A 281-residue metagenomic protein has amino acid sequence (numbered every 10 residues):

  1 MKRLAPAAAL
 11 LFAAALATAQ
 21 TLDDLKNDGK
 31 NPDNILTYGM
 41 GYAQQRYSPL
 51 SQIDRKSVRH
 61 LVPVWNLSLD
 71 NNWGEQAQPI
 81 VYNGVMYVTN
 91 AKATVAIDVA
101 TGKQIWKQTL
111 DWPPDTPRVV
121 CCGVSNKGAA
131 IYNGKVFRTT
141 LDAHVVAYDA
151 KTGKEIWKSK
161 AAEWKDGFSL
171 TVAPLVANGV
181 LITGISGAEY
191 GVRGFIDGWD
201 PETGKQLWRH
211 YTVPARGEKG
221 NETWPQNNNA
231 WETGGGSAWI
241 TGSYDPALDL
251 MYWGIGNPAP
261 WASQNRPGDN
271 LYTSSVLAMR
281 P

Functional and structural regions predicted by a protein language model:
M1-A8: Bacterial N-terminal signal peptides that target proteins for export
A14-L16: N-terminal signal peptide c-region/cleavage motif recognized by signal peptidases
Q20-L69, K103-R118, K154-E163, K205-V213 (+1 more regions): Aromatic (tryptophan-biased) beta-strands that constitute blades/sheets of beta-rich domains
I35-G39, N72-A91, R118-V145, S169-Y190 (+2 more regions): Repeat-blade elements of multi-bladed beta-propeller folds
K135, H144-I156, G198, K205: Mature extracytoplasmic enzyme cores
Y148, G194-K205, D269-P281: Beta-propeller blade signature
N257-P258, R266-P267, R280: Long hydrophobic segments that form regular secondary structure
